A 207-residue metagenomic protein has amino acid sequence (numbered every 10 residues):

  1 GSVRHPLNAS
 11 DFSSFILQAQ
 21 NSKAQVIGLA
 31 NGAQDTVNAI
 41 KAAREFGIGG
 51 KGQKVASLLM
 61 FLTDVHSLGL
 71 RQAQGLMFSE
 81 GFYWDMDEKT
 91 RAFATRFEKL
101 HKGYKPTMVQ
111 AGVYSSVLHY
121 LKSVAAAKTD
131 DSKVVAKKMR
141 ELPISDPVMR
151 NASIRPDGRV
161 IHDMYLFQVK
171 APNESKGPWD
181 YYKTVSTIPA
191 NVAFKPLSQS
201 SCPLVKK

Functional and structural regions predicted by a protein language model:
G1-K207: Extracytosolic ligand-binding ectodomains
